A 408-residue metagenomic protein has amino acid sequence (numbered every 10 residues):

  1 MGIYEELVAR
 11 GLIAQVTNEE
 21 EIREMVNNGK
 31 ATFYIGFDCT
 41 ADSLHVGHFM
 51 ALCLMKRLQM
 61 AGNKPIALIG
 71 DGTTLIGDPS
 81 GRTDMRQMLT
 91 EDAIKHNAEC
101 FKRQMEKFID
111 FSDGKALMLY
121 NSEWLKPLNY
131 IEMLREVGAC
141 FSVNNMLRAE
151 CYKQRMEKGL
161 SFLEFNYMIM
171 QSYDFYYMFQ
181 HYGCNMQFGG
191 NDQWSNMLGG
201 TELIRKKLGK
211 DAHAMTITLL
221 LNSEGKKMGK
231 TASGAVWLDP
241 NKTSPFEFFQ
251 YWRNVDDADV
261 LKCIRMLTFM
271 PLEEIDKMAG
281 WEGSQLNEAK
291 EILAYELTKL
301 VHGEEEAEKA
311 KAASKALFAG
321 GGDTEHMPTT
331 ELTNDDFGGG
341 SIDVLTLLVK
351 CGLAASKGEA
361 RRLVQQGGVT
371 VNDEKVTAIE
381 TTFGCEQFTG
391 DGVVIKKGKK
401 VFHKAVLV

Functional and structural regions predicted by a protein language model:
M1-F33: Positively charged, low-complexity intrinsically disordered leader regions
R10, T90-E91, N97-T216, N222: Divalent-metal (Mg2+/Mn2+/Ca2+)-assisted nucleotide/phosphate chemistry catalytic cores
E21-P79, F188-W194: N-terminal catalytic cores of NTP/NDP-binding nucleotidyl/phosphoryl-transfer enzymes
N28-G36, P65, S172-H181, L221-N222 (+1 more regions): Short, hydrophobic/aliphatic alpha-helical segments
A51-L58, M178, N196-I204, L297 (+1 more regions): Buried hydrophobic packing segments
G77-G81, L128-L134, K226-A232: Short acidic, glycine/serine/threonine-rich loops at helix termini
P79-K95: A charged helix-plus-loop insertion that forms the helical arch/lid used to bind and gate nucleic-acid substrates
I204-V408: Conserved nucleotide- and phosphate/pyrophosphate-binding catalytic cores in adenylate/nucleotidyl-handling enzymes
